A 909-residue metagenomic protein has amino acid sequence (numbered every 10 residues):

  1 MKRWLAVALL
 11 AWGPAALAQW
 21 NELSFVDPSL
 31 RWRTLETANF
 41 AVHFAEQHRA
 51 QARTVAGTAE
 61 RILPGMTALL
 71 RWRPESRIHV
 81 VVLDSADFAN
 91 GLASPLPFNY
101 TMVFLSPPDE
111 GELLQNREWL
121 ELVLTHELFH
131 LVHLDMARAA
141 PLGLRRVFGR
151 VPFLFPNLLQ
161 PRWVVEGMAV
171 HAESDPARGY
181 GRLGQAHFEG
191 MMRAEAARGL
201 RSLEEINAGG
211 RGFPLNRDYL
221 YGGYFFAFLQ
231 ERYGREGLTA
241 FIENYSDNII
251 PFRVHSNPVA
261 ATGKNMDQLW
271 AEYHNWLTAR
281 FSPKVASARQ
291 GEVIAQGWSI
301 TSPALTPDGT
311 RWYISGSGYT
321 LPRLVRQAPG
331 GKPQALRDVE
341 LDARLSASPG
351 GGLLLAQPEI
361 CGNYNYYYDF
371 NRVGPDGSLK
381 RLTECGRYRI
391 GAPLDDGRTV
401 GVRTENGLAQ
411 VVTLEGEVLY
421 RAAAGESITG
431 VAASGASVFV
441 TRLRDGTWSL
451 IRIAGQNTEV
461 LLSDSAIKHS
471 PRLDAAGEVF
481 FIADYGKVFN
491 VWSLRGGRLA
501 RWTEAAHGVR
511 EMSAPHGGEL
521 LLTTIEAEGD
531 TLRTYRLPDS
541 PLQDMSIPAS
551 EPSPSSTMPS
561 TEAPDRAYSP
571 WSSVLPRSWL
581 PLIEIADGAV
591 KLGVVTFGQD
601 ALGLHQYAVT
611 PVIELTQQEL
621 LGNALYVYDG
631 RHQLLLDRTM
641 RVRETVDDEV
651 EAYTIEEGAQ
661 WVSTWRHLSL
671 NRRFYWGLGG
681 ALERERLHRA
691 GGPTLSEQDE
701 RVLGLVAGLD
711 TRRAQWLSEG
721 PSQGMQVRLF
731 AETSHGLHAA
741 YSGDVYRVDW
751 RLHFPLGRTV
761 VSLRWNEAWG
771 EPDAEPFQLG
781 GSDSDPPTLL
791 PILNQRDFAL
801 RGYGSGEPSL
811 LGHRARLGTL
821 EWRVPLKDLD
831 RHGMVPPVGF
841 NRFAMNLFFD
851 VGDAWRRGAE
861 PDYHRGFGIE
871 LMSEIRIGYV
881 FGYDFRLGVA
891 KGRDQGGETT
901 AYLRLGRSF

Functional and structural regions predicted by a protein language model:
A18-F155, P161, A208: Juxtacatalytic substrate-recognition/specificity segment
E22-D27, P97-F98, Q115-V123, L131 (+2 more regions): Acidic/His/Gly-enriched intrinsically disordered linker/tail segments that often contain short helix/coil "MoRF-like"
E22-V26, R31-T34, F213-N216, F241-L354: Beta/coil-rich, acidic/histidine-enriched accessory regions frequently appended to metallopeptidases
R182, S315-L324, R337-D342, L355-D369 (+8 more regions): A flexible loop/linker signature enriched in serine peptidases of the S9 family
L238, E384-C385, P570-G588, L592-L615 (+6 more regions): Transmembrane beta-strand segments that form the barrel wall of outer-membrane beta-barrel proteins
R280-S299, R326-R344, R372-R389, T413-A432 (+3 more regions): Multi-bladed beta-propeller domains
V285-A286, S302, D530-T531, R536-R638 (+6 more regions): Outer-membrane beta-barrel initiation region
T561, L634-E644, E649-V650, Q660-V662 (+4 more regions): C-terminal outer-membrane beta-barrel translocator/porin domains of Gram-negative envelope proteins and their
